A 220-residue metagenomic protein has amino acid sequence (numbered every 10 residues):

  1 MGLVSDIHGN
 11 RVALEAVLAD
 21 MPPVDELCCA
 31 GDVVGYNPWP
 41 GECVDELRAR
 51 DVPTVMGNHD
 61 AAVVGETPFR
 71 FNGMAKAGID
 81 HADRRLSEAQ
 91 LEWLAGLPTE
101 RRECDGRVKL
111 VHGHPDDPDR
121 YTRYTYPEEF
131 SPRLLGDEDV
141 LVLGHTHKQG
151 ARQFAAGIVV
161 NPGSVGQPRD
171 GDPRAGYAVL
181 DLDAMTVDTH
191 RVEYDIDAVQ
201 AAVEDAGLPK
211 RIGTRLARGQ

Functional and structural regions predicted by a protein language model:
M1-H8, R107-H114, V159-G163: Active-site-proximal beta-strand elements of phosphoester/diester hydrolases
G2-A95: Core catalytic region of metal-dependent phosphoesterases/phosphodiesterases, especially metallo-beta-lactamase-like
H8-A13, G35-P38, H59-G65, R102 (+3 more regions): Active-site environment of divalent metal-dependent phosphoester hydrolases
T54-V55, V108-V111, L141-L143, I158-N161 (+1 more regions): Short hydrophobic-aromatic micro-motifs
F69-I79, V108-G136: Active-site-proximal segments of metal-dependent phosphoesterases and phosphodiesterases across multiple
E100, L110, Y177-V179: Conserved hydrophobic/aromatic beta-strand scaffold that supports enzyme active sites
T122-G150, A155-V160: Anionic-ligand binding region
R152-Q220: Acidic, His/Gly-rich catalytic cores of divalent-metal-dependent hydrolytic chemistry
